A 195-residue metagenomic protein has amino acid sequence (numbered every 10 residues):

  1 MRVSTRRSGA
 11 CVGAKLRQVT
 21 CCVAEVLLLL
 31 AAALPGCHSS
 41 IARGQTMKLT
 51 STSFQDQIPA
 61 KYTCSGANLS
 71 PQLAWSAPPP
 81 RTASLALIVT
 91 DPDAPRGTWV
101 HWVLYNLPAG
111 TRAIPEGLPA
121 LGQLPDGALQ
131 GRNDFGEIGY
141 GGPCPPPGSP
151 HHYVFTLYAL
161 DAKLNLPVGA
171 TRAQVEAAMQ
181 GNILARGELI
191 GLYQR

Functional and structural regions predicted by a protein language model:
M1-R17: N-terminal secretory signal peptides that target proteins for export/translocation
R6, A10, V23, I41-A42: Serine/proline-rich low-complexity intrinsically disordered segments, especially terminal tails, linkers
S8, Q18-V19, L34, K61 (+1 more regions): Mature extracytoplasmic/luminal segments of secretory-pathway proteins
L16-V19, V26, G131: Intrinsic disorder/low-complexity segments enriched in polar/small residues
C21-C22, Y105: Alpha-helical and His/Cys-centered functional microenvironments
C22-P35: Bacterial N-terminal signal peptides
C37-R195: N-terminus-centered regions that define maturation/targeting leaders and the start of the first functional domain
